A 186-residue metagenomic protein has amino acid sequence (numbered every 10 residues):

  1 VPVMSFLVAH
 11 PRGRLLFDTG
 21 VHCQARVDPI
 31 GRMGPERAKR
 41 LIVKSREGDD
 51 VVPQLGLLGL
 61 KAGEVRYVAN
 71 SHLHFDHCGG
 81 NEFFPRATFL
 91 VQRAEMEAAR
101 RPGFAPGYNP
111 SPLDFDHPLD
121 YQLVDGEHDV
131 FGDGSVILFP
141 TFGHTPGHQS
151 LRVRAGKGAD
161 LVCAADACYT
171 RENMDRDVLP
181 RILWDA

Functional and structural regions predicted by a protein language model:
V1-P53, S150-A167: Conserved beta-strand hairpin/beta-sheet module of binuclear metal-dependent hydrolase folds, prominently
F17, S71, V91-Q92, G143 (+1 more regions): Active-site flanking residues adjacent to catalytic metal/cofactor-binding acidic residues
H22, P112-D120, G126-F131, S135-F142 (+1 more regions): Metallo-beta-lactamase
Q24-P29, A98-R100, R171-D175: Short acidic/His/Gly/Ser-rich catalytic and metal-binding motifs that mark active-site loops of diverse hydrolases
G34-V43, P110, D175-V178, I182: Short glycine/proline- and acidic residue-enriched helix-loop micro-motifs that form flexible lids or anion-recognition
L41-E64, F83, T88, Q92-P140 (+1 more regions): Metallo-beta-lactamase
V65-D76: Metallo-beta-lactamase
F75, E82-F83: Active-site loop-helix segments enriched in His/Asp/Glu that coordinate and activate a nucleophilic water at divalent
